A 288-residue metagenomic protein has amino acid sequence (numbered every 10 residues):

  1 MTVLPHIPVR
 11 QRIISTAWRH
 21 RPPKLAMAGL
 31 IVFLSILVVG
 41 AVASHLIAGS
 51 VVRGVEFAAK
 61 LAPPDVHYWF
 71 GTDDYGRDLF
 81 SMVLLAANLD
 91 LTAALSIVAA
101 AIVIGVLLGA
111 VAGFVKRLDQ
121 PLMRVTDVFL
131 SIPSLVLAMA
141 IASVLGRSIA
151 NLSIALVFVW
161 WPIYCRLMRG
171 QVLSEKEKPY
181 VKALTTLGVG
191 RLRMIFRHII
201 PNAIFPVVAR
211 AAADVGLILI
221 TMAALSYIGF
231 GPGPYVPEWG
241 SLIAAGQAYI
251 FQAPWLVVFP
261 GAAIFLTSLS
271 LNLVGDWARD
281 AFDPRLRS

Functional and structural regions predicted by a protein language model:
M1-S35, L273-S288: Transmembrane alpha-helical segments of polytopic membrane transport and secretion proteins
V9, V32, I36-Y75, I228-V236: Hydrophobic alpha-helical transmembrane segments of membrane transport/permease proteins and related membrane-embedded
W69, D73, L79, V103 (+3 more regions): Generic hydrophobic transmembrane alpha-helix motif, especially the helices
T72-Y75, F114-V115, A183-N202, I243: Short helix-to-coil transition segments within interhelical loops that connect adjacent transmembrane helices
L79-A86, L91, V125, M168 (+7 more regions): Short hydrophobic alpha-helical segments within the ABC transporter permease transmembrane module
L79-V111: Transmembrane alpha-helix signature in integral membrane proteins
L130, I141-V144, Q171-V172, T221-A263 (+1 more regions): Glycine-rich helix-loop "coupling/hinge" segments at transmembrane-helix boundaries in multipass transporters
V159, F205, A209-A213, P254-S288: C-terminal transmembrane helix and the adjacent membrane-cytosol boundary/short C-terminal tail of inner/organellar
